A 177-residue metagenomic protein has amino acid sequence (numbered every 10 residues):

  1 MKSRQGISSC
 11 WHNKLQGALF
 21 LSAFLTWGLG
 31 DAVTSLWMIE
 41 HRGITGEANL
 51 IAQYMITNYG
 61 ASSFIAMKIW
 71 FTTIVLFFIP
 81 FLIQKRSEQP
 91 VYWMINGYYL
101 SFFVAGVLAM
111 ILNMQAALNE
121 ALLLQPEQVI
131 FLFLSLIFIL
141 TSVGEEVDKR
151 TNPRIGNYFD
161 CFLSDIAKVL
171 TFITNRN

Functional and structural regions predicted by a protein language model:
K2-N177: Hydrophobic alpha-helical segments at protein termini of multi-pass membrane proteins
